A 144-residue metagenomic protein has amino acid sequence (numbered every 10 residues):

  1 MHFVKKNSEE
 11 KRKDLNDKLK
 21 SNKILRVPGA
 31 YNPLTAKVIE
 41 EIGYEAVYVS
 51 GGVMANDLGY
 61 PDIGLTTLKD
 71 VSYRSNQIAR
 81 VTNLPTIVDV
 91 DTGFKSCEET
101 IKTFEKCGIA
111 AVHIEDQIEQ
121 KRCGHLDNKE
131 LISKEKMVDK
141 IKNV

Functional and structural regions predicted by a protein language model:
M1-G29, P33, K37-E41, N143: N-terminal amphipathic alpha-helix/helix-capping segment at the start of soluble metabolic enzymes
E10-K13, Y60-V88, C107, H125-V144: Alpha-helix-loop-beta-strand connector modules within alpha/beta enzyme cores
K18-N22, N56-P61, L84: Glycine/charged-rich beta-loop-alpha catalytic/anionic-binding loops adjacent to active sites
S21-L25, G43-E45, T82-T86, I109-A110: Short, well-ordered coil/turn segments that N-cap beta-strands
R26-N32, V47-V49, T86-V90, V112-I114: Hydrophobic faces of well-ordered beta-strands that scaffold small-molecule active sites in alpha/beta enzyme cores
P33-V53, G108: Catalytic domains of carbohydrate-active enzymes, especially glycoside hydrolases
T35-V38, V88, F94-K106: Catalytic cores of alpha/beta
V47-D70, T92-S96, I114-E135: Glycine-rich, proline-tolerant flexible connector loops at the mouths of alpha/beta enzymes
